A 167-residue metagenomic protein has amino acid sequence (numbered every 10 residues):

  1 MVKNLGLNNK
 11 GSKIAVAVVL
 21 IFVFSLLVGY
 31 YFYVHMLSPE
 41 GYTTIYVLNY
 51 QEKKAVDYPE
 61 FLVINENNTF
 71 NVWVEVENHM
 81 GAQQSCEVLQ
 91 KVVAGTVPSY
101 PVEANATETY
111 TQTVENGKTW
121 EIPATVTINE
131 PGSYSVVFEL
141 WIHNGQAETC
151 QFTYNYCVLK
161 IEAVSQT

Functional and structural regions predicted by a protein language model:
N8-Y50: A eukaryote-biased signal for short, well-structured alpha-helical docking elements
Y46-N67: N-terminal edge beta-strand
K53, T96-T111: Short beta-strand and strand-turn-strand segments in soluble, beta-rich domains
I64, T111-W120: Short proline/glycine- and polar residue-rich coil/turn motifs
N71-H79: Short edge beta-strand/loop segments characteristic of extracellular beta-sandwich folds
V74-E75, I122-E130: Short, hydrophobic beta-strand segments
Q83-Q90, S135-V137: Short, hydrophobic/aromatic beta-strand segments
I128-T167: Terminal connector regions
